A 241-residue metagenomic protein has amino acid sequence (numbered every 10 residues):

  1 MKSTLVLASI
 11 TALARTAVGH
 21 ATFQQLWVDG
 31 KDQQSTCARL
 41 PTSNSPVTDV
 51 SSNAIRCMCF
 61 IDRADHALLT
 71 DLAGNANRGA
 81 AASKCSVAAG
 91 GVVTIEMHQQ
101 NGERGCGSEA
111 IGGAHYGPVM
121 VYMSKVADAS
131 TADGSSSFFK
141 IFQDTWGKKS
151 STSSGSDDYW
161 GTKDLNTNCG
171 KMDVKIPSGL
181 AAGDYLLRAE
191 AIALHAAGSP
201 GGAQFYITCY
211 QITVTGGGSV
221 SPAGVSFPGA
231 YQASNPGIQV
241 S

Functional and structural regions predicted by a protein language model:
K2-V119, K125-K171, L194-S241: Peripheral, solvent-exposed domain-edge segments that often transition into intrinsically disordered/low-complexity
G91, G183-D184: Surface-exposed loop/turn positions
K175-I176, A193: Short acidic/polar micro-motifs centered on Gly/Asp/Asn
I176, A181-G183: A glycine-anchored, Pro-Gly-centered beta-turn/N-cap motif
Y185-A189: A short tyrosine-centered beta-strand micro-motif
